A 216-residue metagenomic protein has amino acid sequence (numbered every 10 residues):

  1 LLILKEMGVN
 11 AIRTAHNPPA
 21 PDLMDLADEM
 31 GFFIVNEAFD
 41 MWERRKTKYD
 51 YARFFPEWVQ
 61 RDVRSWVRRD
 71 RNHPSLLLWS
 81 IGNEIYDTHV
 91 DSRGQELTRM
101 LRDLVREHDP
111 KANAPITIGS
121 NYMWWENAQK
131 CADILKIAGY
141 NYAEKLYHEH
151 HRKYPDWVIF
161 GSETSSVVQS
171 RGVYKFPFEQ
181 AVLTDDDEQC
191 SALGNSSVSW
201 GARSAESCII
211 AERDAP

Functional and structural regions predicted by a protein language model:
L1-I137, N141-H148, R152-V158, E163-R171 (+1 more regions): Active-site mouth of glycoside hydrolases
A27, Q129-A132, A192-G201: Active-site-proximal segments of metal-dependent phosphoesterases and phosphodiesterases across multiple
D91, T184-D186, S204: Serine/threonine-rich low-complexity intrinsically disordered regions
P177-L183, R203, I210: Extended interaction regions within the primary functional domain
E179-G194: Acidic, Ser/Thr-rich peripheral helices and adjacent loops at domain boundaries
S196, W200-P216: Substrate-binding cleft of secreted/luminal carbohydrate-active enzymes
